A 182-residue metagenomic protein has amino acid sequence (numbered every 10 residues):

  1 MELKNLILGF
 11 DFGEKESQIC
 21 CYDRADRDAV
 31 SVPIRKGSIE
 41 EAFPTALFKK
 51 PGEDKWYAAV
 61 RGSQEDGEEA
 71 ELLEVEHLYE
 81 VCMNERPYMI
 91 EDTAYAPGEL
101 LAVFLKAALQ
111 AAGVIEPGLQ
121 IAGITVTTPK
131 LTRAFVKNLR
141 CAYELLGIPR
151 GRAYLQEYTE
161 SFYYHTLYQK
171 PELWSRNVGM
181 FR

Functional and structural regions predicted by a protein language model:
M1-I7, K15, D23-D28, K106-I115 (+2 more regions): N-terminal glycine/serine-rich phosphate-binding loop of ATP-dependent small-molecule kinases, especially carbohydrate
E2-S31, L72, K170-R182: Gly/Thr-rich phosphate-binding beta-strand-loop-beta motif of the actin/hexokinase/Hsp70
E16-Q18, A25, E53, N84 (+1 more regions): Short loop/turn segments at secondary-structure transitions that flank enzyme active sites
R24-A25, K36-S38, N138-Y143, H165 (+2 more regions): General N-terminal targeting signals
P33-I34, I148-A153, V178-F181: Glycine-rich loops and low-complexity Gly/Arg-rich segments that provide flexible linkers or classic glycine-based
R35-F135: Conserved phosphate-binding loops in N-terminal lobes of ATP-dependent enzymes of the actin/Hsp70/sugar-kinase
G118-Y168: Glycine-rich phosphate-binding loop and adjoining helix at the ATP-binding site of ATP-dependent phosphoryl-transfer
